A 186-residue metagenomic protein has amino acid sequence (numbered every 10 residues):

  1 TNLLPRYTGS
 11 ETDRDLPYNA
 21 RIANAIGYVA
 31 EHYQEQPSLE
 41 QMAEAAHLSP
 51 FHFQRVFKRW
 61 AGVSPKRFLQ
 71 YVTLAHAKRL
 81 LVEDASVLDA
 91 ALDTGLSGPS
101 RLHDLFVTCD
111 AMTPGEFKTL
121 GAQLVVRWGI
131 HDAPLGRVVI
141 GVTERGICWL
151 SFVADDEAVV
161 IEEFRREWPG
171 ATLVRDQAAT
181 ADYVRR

Functional and structural regions predicted by a protein language model:
T1-T94, S100-R186: Basic nucleic-acid-binding alpha-helical/helix-turn surface characteristic of O6-alkylguanine DNA
